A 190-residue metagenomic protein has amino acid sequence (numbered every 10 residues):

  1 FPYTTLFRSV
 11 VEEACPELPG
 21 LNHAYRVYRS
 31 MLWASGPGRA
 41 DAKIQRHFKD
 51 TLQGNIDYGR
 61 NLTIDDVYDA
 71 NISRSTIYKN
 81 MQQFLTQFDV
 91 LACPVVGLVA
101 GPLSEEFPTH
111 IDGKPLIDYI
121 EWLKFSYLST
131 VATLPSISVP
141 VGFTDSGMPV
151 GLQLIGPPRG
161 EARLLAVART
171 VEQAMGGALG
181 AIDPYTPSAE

Functional and structural regions predicted by a protein language model:
F1-L6: Short, small-residue-biased leader/transition segments that mark boundaries at the very start of proteins
R8-E17, L179-Y185: Flexible, glycine/charged-enriched surface loops at secondary-structure junctions
E12, Y25, S30-Q82, P94 (+2 more regions): Short helix-loop capping/hinge segments that flank enzyme active sites or metal/cofactor-binding pockets
L21-W33, P108-T109, L152-L154: Short low-complexity, flexible loop/linker segments enriched in glycine and/or proline with clustered acidic
Y68, K79, Q87, T130-E190: Structural helix-boundary/capping segments
D69, G101-W122: Short, surface-exposed loop/helix-turn segments at secondary-structure junctions that function as lids/hinges flanking
Y119-A132: Hydrophobic alpha-helical segments in the ANL/AMP-binding
